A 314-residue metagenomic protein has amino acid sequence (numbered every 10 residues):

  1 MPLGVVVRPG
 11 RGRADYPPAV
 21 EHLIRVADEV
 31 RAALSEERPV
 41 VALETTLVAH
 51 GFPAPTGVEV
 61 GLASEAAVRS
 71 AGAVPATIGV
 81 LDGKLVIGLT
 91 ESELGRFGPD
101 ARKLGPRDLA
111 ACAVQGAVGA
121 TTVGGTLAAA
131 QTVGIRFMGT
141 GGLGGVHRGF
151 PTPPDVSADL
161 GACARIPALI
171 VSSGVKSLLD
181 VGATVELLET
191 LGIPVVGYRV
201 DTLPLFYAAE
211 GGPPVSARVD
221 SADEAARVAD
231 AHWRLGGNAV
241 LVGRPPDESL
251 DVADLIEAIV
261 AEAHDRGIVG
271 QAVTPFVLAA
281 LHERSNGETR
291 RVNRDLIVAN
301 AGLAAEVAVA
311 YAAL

Functional and structural regions predicted by a protein language model:
A19-E37: N- or domain-start disorder-to-order transition segments that initiate the globular core
R31-E36, V40-V41, S70, A129-T132 (+6 more regions): Solvent-exposed alpha-helices and their adjacent loops that cap or buttress functional pockets in soluble metabolic
V41-L43, A76-V80, G119, F137-G142 (+5 more regions): General beta-strand structural signal in soluble alpha/beta enzymes
T45, H50-F52, G57-C112, R234-E248 (+1 more regions): Glycine-rich nucleotide/cofactor/substrate-binding loop typically near the N-terminus or early in the first domain
T90-P167: Divalent-metal (Mg2+/Mn2+/Ca2+)-assisted nucleotide/phosphate chemistry catalytic cores
T122, P151-A164, A168-E189, D220-R227: Active-site glycine-rich loop that binds ribose-phosphate moieties when present
Y207-W233: Anionic-ligand binding region
H232, G236-A299: A C-terminal functional module that forms or caps the active site or interfaces directly with catalytic machinery
